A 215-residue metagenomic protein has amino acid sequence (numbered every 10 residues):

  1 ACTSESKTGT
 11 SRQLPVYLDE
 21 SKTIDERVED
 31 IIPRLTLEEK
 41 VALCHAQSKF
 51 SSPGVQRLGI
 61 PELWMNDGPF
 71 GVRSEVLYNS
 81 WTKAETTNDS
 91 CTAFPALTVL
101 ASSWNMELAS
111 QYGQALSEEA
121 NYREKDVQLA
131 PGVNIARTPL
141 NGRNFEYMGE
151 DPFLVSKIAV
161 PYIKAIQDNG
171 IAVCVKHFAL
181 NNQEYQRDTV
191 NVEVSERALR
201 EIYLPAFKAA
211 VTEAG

Functional and structural regions predicted by a protein language model:
C2-G215: Glycoside hydrolase catalytic-domain context in secreted enzymes
